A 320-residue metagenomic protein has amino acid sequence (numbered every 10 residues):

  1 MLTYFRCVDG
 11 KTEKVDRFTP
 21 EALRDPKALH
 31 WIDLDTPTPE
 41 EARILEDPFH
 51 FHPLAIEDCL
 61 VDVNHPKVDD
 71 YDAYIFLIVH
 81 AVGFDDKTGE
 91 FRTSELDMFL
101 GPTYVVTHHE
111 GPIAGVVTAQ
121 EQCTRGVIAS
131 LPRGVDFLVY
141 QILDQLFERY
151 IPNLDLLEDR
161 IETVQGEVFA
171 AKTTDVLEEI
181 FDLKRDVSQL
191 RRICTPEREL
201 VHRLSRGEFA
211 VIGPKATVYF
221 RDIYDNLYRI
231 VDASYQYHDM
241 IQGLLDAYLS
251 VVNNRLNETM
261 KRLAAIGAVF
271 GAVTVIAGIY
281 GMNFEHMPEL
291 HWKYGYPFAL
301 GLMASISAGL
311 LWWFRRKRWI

Functional and structural regions predicted by a protein language model:
M1-D222, N226-Q236, E289, W319-I320: Peripheral, non-transmembrane regulatory/ligand-interaction domains of membrane transport proteins
D225-I320: Hydrophobic alpha-helical transmembrane segments and their immediately adjacent juxtamembrane loops
